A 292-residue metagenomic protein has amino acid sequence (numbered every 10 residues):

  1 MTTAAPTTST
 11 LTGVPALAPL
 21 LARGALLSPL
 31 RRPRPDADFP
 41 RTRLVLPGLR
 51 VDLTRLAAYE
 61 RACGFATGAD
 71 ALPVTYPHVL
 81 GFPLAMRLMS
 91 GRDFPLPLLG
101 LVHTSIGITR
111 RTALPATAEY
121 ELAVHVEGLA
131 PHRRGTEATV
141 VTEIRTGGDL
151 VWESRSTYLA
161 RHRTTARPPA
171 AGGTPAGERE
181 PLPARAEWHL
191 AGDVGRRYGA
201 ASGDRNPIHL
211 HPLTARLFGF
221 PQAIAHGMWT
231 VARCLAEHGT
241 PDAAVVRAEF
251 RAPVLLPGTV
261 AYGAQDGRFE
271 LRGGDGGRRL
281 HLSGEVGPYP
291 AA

Functional and structural regions predicted by a protein language model:
M1-L30, R34-D38, P83-M86, T104-L190 (+2 more regions): HotDog/MaoC-like acyl-thioester-processing domains
T2-S105, P168-P241: Hot-dog-fold acyl-thioester-processing enzymes
C234-Y262: A conserved acidic, glycine/proline-rich C-terminal tail/linker
